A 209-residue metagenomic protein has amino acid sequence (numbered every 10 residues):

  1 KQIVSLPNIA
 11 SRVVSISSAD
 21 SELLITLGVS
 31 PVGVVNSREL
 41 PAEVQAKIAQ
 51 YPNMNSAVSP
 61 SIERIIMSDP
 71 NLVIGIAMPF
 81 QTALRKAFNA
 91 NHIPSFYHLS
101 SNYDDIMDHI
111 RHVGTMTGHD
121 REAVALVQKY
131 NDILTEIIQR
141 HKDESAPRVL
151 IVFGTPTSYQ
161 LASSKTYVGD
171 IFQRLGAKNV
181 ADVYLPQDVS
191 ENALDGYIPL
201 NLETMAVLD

Functional and structural regions predicted by a protein language model:
I3, R12, T82-Q160, A181-D182 (+1 more regions): Extracytoplasmic substrate-binding proteins
I3-S5, S59-M67, N201-V207: Short, well-structured alpha-helical segments in soluble
S17-S68, L72-A77, V180, A193-L194: A short, structured surface patch at a secondary-structure boundary
A19-E22, S37-L40, L72-V73, M78-T82 (+4 more regions): Solvent-exposed loop/turn segments at secondary-structure junctions within structured extracellular/periplasmic domains
A19-L23, S61, F80, L84 (+8 more regions): Stable alpha-helical elements in mature extracytoplasmic
I25, N89, Q173: Anion (oxyanion) recognition and catalysis
E39-L40, Q160-G196: Alpha-helical, coiled-coil/dimerization segments enriched in small aliphatic residues
S68-V73, P94, A177, D209: Alpha-to-beta junction loops
